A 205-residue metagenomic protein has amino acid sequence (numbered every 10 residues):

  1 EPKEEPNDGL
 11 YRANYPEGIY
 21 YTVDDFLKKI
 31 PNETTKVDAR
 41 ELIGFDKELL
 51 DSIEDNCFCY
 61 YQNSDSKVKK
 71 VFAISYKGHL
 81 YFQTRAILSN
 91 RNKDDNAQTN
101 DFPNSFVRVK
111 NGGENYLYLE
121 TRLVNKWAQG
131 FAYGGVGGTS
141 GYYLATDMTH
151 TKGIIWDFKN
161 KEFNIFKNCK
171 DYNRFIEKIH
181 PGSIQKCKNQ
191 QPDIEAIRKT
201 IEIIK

Functional and structural regions predicted by a protein language model:
E1-K3: Bacterial Sec-dependent signal peptides at the C-terminal "C-region" and cleavage site
E5-H180: Aromatic-patch recognition
N173-K205: C-terminal partner/receptor-binding element of secreted or periplasmic proteins
